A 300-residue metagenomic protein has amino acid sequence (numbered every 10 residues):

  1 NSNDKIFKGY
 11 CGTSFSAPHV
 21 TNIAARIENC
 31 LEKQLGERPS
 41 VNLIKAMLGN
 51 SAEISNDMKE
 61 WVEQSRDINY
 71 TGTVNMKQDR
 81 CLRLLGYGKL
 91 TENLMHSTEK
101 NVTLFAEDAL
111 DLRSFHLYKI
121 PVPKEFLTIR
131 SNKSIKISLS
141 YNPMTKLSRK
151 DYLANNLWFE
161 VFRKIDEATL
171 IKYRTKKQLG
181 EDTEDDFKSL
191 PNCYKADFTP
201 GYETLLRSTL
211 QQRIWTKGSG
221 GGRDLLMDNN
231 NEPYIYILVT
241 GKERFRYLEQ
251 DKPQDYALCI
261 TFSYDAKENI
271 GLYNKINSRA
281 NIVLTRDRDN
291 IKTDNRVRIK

Functional and structural regions predicted by a protein language model:
N1-M58: Hydrolase catalytic cores
P39-L43, V62-E63, R149-N156, E249-P253: Composition- and surface-driven signal marking solvent-exposed, interaction-prone regions in large proteins
N50, L117-K119, S134-S138, Y234-L238 (+1 more regions): Ordered hydrophobic segments in well-structured contexts
E53-R80, L170-D185: Charged/polar, low-hydrophobicity segments characteristic of intrinsically disordered regions and flexible loops
N56, T145-L147, F245: Residue-level signal for secondary-structure boundary sites
R66-K164: Secreted peptidase-domain scaffold signal
L153-K176, T183-K188, N192-K195, Y202 (+2 more regions): C-terminal edge strands of extracellular/lumenal beta-sandwich accessory domains
